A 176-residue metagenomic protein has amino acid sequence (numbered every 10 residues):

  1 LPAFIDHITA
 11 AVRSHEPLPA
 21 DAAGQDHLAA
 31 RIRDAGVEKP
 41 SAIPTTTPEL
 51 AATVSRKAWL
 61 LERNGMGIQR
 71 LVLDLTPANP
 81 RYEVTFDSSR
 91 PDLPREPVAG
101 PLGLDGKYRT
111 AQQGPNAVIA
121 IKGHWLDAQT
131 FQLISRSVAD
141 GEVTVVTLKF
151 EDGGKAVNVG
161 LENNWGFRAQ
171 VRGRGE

Functional and structural regions predicted by a protein language model:
L1-I119, S137-G175: Catalytic loop of the DD-peptidase/beta-lactamase superfamily, centered on the K-T-G motif and neighboring
D127-Q129, D152: Residue-level recognition of beta-strand termini and adjacent short loop/turns
